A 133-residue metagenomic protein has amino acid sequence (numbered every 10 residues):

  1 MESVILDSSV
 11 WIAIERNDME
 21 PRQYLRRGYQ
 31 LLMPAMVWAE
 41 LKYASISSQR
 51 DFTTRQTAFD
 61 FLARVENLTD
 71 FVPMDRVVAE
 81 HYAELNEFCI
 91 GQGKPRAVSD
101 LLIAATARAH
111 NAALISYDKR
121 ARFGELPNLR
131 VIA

Functional and structural regions predicted by a protein language model:
M1, A104, R108-A133: Acidic, PIN/NYN-like endoribonuclease modules and their adjacent C-terminal/linker elements
M1-E2, G28-L31, L68-D70, R108-A113: Short active-site oxyanion
M1-V37, S45-F61: Short, well-structured N-terminal submotif of metal-dependent ribonuclease cores
L6-D7, M33-P34, P95-A97, D118 (+1 more regions): Histidine- and aromatic-rich ligand-binding microenvironments
W11, W38-L41, A79, R120-F123: A generic structural signal for short hydrophobic patches within well-formed alpha-helices
N17-D18, A44-S48, L85, Q92 (+1 more regions): Residue-level signal for well-ordered alpha-helical positions
Y43, D70-Y117: Active-site neighborhoods of divalent-metal-dependent phosphate/nucleic-acid chemistry enzymes
R64-E66: A short, N-terminal amphipathic alpha-helix
